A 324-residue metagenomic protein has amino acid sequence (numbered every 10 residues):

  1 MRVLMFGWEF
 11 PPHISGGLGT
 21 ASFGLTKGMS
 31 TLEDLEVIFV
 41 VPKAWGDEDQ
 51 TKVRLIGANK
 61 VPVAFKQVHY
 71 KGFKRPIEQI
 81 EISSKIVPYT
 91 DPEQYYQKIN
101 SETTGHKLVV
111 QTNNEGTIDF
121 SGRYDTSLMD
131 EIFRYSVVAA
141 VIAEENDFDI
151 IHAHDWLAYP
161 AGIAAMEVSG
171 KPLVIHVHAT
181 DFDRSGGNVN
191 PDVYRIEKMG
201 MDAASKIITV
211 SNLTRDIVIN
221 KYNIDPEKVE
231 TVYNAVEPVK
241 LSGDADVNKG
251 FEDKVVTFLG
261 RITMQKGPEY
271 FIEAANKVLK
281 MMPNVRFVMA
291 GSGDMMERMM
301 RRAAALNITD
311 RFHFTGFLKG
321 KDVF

Functional and structural regions predicted by a protein language model:
V3, I150-H152, Y159, I163-R184 (+1 more regions): Active-site proximal beta-strand in glycosyltransferases
E9-P12, L259-T263, E269, V278 (+2 more regions): Short donor-sugar binding/catalytic loops of nucleotide-sugar-dependent glycosyltransferases, especially enzymes
I38-A143: A conserved catalytic-core segment of Leloir-type glycosyltransferases
L128-V138, P172-V174, F182-M199, P238: Nucleotide-sugar donor phosphate/pyrophosphate-binding loop at the beta->alpha transition of glycosyltransferases
A140-E145, E167, N190-I207: Membrane-proximal helix-turn-helix segments that form the acceptor-binding/catalytic region of lipid-linked
I208, K249-A275, V288: Conserved donor-binding/catalytic core segment of Leloir-type glycosyltransferases
L213, A235: Carbohydrate-associated surface elements
M289-A290, M296-L318: Nucleotide-activated donor-binding/catalytic signature segment of Leloir-type glycosyltransferases, i.e., the conserved
